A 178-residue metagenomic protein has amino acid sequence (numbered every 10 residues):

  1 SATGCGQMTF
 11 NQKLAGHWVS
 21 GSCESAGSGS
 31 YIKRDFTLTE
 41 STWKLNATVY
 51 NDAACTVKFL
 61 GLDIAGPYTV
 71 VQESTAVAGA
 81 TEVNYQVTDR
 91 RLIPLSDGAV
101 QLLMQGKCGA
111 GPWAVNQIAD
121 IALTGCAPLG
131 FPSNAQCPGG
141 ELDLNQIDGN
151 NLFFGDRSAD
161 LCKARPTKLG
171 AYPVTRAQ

Functional and structural regions predicted by a protein language model:
G4-G21, Y31, D35-T37: N-terminal helix-cap/turn-to-beta initiation motif at the start of protein domains
S20-G29, K44-Q178: Contiguous, well-ordered beta-strand patches that form the walls/edges of small beta-barrel/beta-sandwich domains
F36-L45: Conserved beta-hairpin
